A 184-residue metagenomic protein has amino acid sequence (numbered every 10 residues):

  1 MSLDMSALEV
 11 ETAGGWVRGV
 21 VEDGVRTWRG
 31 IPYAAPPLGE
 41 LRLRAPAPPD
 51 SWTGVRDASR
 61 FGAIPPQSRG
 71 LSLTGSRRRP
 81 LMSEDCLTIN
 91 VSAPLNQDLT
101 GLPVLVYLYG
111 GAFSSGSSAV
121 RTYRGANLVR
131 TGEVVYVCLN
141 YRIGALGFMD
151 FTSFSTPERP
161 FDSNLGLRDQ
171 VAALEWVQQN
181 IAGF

Functional and structural regions predicted by a protein language model:
M1-N164: Non-catalytic accessory segments of hydrolases
P160-G183: Alpha/beta-hydrolase active-site loop
